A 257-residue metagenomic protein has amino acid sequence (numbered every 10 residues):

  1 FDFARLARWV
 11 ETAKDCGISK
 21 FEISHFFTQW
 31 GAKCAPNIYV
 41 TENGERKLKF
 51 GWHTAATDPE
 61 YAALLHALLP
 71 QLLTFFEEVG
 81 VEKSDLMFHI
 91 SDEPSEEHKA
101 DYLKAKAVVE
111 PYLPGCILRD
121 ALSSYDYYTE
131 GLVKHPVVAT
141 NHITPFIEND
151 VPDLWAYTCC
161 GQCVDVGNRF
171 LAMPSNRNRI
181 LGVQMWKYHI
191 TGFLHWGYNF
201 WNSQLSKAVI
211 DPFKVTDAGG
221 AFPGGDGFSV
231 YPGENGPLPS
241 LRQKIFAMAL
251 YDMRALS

Functional and structural regions predicted by a protein language model:
F1-Y112, D120-E130, N199-N202: Aromatic-lined carbohydrate-binding surfaces of glycoside hydrolases
T74-I90, A100-S257: Substrate-binding groove of N-acetylhexosamine-processing glycoside hydrolases
